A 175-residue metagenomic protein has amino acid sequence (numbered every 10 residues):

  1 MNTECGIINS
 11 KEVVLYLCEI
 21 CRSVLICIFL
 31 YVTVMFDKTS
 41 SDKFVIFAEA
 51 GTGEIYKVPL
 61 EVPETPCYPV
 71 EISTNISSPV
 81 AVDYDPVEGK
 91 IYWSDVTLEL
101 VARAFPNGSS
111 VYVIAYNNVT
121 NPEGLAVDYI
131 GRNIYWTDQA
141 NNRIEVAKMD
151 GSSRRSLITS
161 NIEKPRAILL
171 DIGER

Functional and structural regions predicted by a protein language model:
F36-E71: An edge-strand/N-cap motif at the start of beta-rich repeat modules
T39-S41, D85-E88, Y129-G131, D171-G173: Residue-level detector of Asp-centered blade-edge/turn motifs that repeat once per structural unit in beta-propeller
A50, V96, Q139, G173: Short loop/turn segments immediately following the C-termini of beta-strands
L60-P63, F105-S109, K148-S152: Short loop/turn segments that connect beta-strands within beta-propeller blades
E71-I76, I114-N118, I158-N161: Surface loop/turn motifs at the tips and blade-to-blade linkers of beta-strand repeat domains
S78, N121, A140, K164: Beta-rich catalytic cores
